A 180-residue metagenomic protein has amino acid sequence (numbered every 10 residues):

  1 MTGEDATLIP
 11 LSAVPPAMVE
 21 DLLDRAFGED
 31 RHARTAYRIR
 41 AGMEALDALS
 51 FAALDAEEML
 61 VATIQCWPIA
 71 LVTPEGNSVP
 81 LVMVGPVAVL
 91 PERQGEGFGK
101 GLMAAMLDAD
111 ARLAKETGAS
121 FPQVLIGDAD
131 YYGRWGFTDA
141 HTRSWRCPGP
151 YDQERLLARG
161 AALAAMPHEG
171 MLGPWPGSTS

Functional and structural regions predicted by a protein language model:
M1-R38, E44-V61, L157, L163-S180: Short amphipathic alpha-helix that is part of the acyltransferase structural core
D30-R34, V79, G97, G127: Alpha-helix N-cap and coil->helix boundary residues
A45, L90, Q94-G95, Y132: Glycine-/small-residue-rich active-site loops that bind phosphorylated ligands and cofactors
S50-A52, E58-P74, P80-A88: Conserved beta-strand in the GNAT
V84, V89, G95-D110: Conserved acetyl-CoA-binding loop-helix of GNAT-fold acetyltransferases
K100, P150-A162: Accessory recognition modules or surfaces
G101-G127: Conserved GNAT acetyl-CoA-binding A-motif
K115-E116, Q123-D152: Conserved active-site alpha-helix within GNAT-family acetyltransferase domains
